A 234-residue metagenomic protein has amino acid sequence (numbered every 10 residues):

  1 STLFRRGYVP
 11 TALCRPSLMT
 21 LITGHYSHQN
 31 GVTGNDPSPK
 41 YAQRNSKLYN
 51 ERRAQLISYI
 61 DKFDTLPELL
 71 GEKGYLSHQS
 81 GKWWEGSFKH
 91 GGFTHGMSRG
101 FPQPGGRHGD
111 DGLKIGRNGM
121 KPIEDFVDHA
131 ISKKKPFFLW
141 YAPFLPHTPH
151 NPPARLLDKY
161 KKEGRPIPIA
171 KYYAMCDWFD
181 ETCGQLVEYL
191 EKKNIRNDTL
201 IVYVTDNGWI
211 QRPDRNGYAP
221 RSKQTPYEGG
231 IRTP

Functional and structural regions predicted by a protein language model:
S1, L21, L70, F137-A142 (+4 more regions): Beta-strand elements within well-structured catalytic alpha/beta cores of enzymes that handle phosphate/sulfate esters
S1, M120-V127, D158-T199: A long, amphipathic alpha-helix that forms part of the scaffold/cap immediately adjacent to metal-dependent active
S1-L18, G24-Q29, L76-H78: Short, structured active-site-proximal loop/turn typified by the sulfatase FGly-forming signature C/S-X-P-X-R
L18, G31-N35, K89-G92, R107-H108 (+2 more regions): Short, solvent-exposed loop/turn and secondary-structure capping segments
T23-D125: Catalytic-site neighborhoods of secreted/periplasmic enzymes that process anionic sulfate/phosphate groups
T33-Q43, G92-G96, H150-K161, G229-P234: Short, flexible, mixed-charge acidic loops at enzyme active sites
I123-Y172, N207-P220, Q224: Active-site His/acidic residue clusters
E191-P234: Histidine-centered active-site microenvironments of extracellular/periplasmic hydrolases and transferases
